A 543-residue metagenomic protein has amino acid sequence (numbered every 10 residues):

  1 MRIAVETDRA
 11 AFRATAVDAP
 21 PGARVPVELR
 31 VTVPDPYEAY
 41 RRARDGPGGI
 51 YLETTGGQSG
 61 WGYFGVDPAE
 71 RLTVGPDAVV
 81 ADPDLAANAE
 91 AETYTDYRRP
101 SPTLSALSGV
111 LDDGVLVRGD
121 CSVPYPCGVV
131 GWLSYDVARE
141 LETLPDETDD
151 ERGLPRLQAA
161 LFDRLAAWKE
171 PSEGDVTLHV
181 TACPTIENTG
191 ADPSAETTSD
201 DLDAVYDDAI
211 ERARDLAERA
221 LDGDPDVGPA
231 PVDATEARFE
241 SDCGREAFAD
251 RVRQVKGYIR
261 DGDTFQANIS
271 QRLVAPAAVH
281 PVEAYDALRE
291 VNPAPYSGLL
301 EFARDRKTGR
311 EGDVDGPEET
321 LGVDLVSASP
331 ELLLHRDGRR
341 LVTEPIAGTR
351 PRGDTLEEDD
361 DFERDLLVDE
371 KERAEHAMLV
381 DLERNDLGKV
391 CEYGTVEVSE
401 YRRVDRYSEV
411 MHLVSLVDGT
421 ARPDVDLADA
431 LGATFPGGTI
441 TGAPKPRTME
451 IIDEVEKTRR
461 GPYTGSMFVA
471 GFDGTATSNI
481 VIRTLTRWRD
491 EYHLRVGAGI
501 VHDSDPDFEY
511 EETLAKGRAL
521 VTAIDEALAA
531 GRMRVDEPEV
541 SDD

Functional and structural regions predicted by a protein language model:
M1-D543: Extended alpha-helical targeting/anchoring segments, especially N-terminal organellar/secretory targeting helices
